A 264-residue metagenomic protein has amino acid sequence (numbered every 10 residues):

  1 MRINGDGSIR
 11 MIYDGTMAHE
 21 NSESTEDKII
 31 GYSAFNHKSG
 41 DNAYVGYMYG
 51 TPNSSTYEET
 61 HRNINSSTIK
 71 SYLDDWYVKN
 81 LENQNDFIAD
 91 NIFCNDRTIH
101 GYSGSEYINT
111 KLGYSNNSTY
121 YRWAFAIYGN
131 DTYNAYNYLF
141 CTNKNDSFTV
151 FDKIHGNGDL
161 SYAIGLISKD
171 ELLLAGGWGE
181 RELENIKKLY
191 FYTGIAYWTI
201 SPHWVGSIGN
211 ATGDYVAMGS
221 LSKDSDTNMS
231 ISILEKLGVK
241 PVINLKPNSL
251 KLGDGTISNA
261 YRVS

Functional and structural regions predicted by a protein language model:
M1-S264: Long, domain-scale functional regions
